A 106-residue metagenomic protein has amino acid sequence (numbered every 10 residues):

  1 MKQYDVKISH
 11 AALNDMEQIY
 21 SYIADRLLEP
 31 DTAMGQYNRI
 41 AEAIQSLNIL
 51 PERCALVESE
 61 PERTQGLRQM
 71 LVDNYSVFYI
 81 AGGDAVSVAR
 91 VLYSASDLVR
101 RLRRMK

Functional and structural regions predicted by a protein language model:
M1-R63: Basic, Lys/Arg-enriched alpha-helical interface segments
K7, R39, R53, R68 (+2 more regions): Basic side chains
L27, V72-S76, I80-K106: Enriched for short, Lys/Arg-rich terminal
N38-I49, G66-D73, S96-D97, M105: Alpha-helix boundary/capping detector
L50, C54-A85: Basic/aromatic recognition patch in beta-strand/loop cores that engages polyanionic ligands
